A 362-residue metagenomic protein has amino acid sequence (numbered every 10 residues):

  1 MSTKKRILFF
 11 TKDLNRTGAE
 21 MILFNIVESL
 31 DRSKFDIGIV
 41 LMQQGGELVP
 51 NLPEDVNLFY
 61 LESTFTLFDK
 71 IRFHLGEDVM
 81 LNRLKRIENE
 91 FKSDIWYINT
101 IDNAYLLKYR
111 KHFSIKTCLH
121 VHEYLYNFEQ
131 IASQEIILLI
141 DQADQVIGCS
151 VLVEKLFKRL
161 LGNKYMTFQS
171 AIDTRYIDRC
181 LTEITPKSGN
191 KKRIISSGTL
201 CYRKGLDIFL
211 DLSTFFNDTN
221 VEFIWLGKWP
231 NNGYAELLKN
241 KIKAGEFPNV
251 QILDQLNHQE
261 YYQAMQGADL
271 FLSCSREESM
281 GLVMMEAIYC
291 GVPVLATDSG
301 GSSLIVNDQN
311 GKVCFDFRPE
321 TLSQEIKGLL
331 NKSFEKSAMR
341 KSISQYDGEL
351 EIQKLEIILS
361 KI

Functional and structural regions predicted by a protein language model:
E20-N25, C201-F215: A conserved mid-protein helix/loop that constitutes part of the nucleotide-sugar donor-binding site
V40-G46, S197, E222-E236, D254: Glycosyltransferase donor-sugar binding loop
P50-N51, I224-P248, E260: Short, structured helix-loop element that forms part of the nucleotide-activated donor/catalytic region
L152, A171: Carbohydrate-associated surface elements
Q255-L256, Q263-A268: Short alpha-helical donor nucleotide-sugar binding micro-motif in glycosyltransferases
R276: Aromatic "clamp/platform" in nucleotide-sugar-dependent glycosyltransferases that forms part of the donor/acceptor
M284, P293-A296: Short hydrophobic beta-strand element within catalytic cores of glycosyltransferases and related nucleotide-activated
D308, K312-P319, G328-S333: Conserved acidic donor-binding segment of nucleotide-sugar-dependent glycosyltransferases
